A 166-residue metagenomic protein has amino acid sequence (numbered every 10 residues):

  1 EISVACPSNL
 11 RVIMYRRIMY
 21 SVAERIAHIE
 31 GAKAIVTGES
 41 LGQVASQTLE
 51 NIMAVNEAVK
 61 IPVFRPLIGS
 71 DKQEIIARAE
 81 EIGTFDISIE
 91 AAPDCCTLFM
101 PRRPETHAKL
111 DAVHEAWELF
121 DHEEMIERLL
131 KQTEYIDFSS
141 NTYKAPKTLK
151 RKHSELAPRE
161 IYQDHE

Functional and structural regions predicted by a protein language model:
E1-A5, A92-D94: A conserved beta-strand->alpha-helix junction
V4-I82, L130-E134, Y143: Active-site adenylate/phosphate-handling loop in enzymes that bind or generate adenylated species
A32, T48, I52-I61, I82-T97 (+1 more regions): Peripheral terminal appendages
